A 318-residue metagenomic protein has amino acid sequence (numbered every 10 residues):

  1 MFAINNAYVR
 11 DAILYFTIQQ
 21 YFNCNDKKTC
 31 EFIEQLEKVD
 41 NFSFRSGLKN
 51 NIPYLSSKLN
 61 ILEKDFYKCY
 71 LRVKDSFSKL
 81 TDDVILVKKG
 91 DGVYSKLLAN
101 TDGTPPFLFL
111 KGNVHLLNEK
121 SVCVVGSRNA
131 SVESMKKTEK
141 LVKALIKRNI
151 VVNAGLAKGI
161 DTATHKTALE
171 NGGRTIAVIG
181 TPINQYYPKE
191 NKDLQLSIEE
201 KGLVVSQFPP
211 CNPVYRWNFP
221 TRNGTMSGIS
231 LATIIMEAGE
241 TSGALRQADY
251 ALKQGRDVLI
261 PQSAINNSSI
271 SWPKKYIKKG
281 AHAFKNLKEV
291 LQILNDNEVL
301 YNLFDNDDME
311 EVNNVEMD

Functional and structural regions predicted by a protein language model:
M1-G92: Short, small/acidic-rich helices and loops at N termini and domain boundaries of DNA replication/processing enzymes
M1-V9, K89-D318: Glycine-biased, small-residue-rich flexible motifs in mid-sequence functional cores and linkers
